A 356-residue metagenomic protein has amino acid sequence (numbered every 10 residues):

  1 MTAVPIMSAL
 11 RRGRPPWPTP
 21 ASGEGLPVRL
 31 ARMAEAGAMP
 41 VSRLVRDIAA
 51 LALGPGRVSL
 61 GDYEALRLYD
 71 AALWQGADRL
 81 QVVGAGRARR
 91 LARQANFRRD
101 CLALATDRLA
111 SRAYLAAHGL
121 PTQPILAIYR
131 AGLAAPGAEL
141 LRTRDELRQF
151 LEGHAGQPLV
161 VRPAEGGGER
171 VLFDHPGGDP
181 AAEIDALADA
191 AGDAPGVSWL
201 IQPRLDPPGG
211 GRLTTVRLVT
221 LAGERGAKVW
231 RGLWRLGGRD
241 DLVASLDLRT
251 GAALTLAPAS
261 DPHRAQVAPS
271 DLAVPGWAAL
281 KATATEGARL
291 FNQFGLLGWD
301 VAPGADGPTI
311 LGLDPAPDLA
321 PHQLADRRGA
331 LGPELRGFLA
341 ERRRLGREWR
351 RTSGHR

Functional and structural regions predicted by a protein language model:
M1-A113, E224: ATP-binding N-terminal substructure of ATP-dependent carboxylate-amine bond-forming enzymes
A85-R99, R130-A131, D261-S270: A short, surface-exposed helix-loop junction/capping segment
L104-P207, G211-T214: Active-site nucleotide/adenylate-binding loops and adjacent lid/helix of ATP-dependent enzymes
Y129, P163-E165, P203-L205, T220-A222 (+3 more regions): Short, flexible loop/turn elements at secondary-structure junctions
L159, K228-W230, T309-L311: Protein kinase-like catalytic core scaffold
P180-A259: Phosphate-binding site of ATP-dependent enzymes
E224, L236-H263, G329-H355: Active-site "cap" helix and flanking loop/linker of ATP-utilizing ligase/carboxylase catalytic domains
Q266-A279, R289-L296, P303-R356: C-terminal active-site "lid" helix and adjoining low-complexity regulatory extension at the edge of ATP-using catalytic
